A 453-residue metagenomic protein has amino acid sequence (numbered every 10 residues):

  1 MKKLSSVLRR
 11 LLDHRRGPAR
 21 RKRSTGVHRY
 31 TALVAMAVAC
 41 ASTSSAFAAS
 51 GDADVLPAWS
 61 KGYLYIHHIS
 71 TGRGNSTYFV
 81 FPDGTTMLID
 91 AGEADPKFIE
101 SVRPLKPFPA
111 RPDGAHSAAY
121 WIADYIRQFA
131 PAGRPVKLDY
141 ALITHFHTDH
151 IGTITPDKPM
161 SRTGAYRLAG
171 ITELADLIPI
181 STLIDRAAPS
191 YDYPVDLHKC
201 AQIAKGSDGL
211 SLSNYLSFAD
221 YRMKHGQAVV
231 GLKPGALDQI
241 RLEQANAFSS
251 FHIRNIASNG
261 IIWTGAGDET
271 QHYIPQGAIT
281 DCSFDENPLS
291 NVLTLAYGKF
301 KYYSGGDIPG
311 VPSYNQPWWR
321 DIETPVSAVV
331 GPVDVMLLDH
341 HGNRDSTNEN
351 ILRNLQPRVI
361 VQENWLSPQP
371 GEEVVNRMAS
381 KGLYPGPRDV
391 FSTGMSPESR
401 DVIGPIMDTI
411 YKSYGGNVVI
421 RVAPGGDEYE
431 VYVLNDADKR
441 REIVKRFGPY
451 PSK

Functional and structural regions predicted by a protein language model:
M1-G26: N-terminal secretory signal peptides that target proteins for export/translocation
T31-T43: Bacterial N-terminal signal peptides
S44-A48: Sec/Tat signal peptide C-region and signal peptidase I cleavage site
A49-Y65, T71, G114, Y125-Y140 (+4 more regions): Flexible, acidic/histidine-containing loops and adjacent segments that form or flank the divalent-metal
G72, G92-A94, H147-D149, A188-S190 (+4 more regions): Catalytic metal-binding/acid-base residues of hydrolase active sites
N75-F79, M87-I89, D95-E100, I262-G267 (+2 more regions): Short, solvent-exposed loop/turn elements at domain surfaces
P82-M87, G92-I184, P325-N343, Q356-V361: Active-site metal-binding motif and surrounding structural segment of the metallo-beta-lactamase
T153, Y314-P317, D321-N417: Long, structured stretches of catalytic cores involved in phosphate-ester chemistry, encompassing
